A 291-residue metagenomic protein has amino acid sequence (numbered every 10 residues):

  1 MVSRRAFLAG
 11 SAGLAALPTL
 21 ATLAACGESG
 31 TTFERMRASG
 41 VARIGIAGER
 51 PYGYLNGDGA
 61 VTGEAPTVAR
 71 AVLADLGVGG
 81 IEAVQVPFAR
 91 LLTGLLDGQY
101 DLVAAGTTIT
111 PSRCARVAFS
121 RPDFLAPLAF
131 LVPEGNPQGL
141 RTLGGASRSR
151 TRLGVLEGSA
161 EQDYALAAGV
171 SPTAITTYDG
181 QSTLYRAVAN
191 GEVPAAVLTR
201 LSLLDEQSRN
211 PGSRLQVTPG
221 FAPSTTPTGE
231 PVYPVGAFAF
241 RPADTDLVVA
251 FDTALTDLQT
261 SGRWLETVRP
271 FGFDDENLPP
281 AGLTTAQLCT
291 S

Functional and structural regions predicted by a protein language model:
M1-P18: N-terminal secretory signal peptides and thylakoid transit peptides that target proteins across membranes
G27, G63-D75, N136, G144 (+3 more regions): Extended ligand-binding regions for polar small-molecule ligands
T32-G106, A115: Extracytoplasmic small-molecule ligand-binding "clamshell" domains of the periplasmic binding protein/Venus flytrap
F33-R35, R121, P133-R152: Flexible hinge/capping segments at coil-to-helix
V41-G48, Y52, L143-E161: Short loop->beta-strand "edge-of-pocket" segments that line small-molecule binding or catalytic clefts across diverse
A83-T93, T176-R186, N190: Short helix-initiation/N-cap motifs at beta->coil->alpha
G106-A115, L166-A167, P194-V232: A ligand-binding cleft/hinge motif common to bilobed small-molecule-binding domains
L125-L131, P211-D252, D275-S291: Periplasmic-binding protein-like
